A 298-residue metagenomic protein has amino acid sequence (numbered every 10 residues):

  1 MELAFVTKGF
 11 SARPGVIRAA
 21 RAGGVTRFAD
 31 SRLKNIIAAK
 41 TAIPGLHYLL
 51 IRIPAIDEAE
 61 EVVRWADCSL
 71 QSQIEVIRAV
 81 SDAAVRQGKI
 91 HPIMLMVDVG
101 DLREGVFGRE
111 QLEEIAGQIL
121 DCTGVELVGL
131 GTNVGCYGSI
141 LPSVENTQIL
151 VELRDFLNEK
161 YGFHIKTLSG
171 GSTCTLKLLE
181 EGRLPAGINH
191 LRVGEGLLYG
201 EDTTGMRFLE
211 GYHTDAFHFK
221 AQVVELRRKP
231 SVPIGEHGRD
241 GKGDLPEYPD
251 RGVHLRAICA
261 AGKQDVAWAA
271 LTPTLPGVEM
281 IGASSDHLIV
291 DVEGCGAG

Functional and structural regions predicted by a protein language model:
E2-E152, F156, K160-Y161: Active-site-proximal beta-alpha core segment in soluble small-molecule metabolic enzymes
Q148-G298: Active-site anion/phosphate-binding pocket segments in diverse small-molecule metabolic enzymes
